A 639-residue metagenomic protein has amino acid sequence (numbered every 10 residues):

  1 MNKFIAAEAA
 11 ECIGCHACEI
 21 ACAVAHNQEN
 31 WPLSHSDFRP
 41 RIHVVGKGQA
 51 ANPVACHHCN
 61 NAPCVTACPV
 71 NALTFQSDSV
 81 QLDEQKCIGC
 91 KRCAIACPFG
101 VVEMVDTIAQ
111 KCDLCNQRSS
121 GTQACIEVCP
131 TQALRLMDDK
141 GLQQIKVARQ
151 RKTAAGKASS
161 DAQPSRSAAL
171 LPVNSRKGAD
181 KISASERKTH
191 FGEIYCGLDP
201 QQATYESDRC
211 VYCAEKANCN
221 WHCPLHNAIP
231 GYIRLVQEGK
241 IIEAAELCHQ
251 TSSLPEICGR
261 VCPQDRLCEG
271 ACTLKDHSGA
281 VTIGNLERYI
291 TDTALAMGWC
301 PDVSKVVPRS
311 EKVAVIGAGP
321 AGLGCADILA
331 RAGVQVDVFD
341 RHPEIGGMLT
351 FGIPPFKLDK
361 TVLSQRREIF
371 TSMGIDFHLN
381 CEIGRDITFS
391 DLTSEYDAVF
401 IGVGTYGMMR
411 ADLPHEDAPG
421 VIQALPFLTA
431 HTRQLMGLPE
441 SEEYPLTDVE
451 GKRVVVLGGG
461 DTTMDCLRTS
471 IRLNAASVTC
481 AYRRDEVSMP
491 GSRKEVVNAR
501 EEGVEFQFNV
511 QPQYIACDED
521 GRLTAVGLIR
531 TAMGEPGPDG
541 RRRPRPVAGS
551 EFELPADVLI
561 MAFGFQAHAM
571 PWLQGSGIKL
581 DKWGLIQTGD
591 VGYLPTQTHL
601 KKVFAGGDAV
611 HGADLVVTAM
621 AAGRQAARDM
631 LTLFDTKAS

Functional and structural regions predicted by a protein language model:
M1-N2, Q28-T66, E84-Y195, S278-K312 (+7 more regions): Flanking helices and flexible, charged tails adjoining ferredoxin-like Fe-S electron-transfer domains in multi-subunit
I5-A21, A25, G48-N71, Q81-G100 (+8 more regions): Cysteine-centered iron-sulfur cluster-binding motifs in ferredoxin-type domains/subunits of redox enzymes
R176-D180, A184-G192, C196, N227-E238 (+10 more regions): Beta1-alpha1 glycine-rich phosphate/pyrophosphate-binding loop at the start of Rossmann-like nucleotide-binding domains
Y212-K216, W221, L225-K305, T371 (+3 more regions): Glycine/serine-rich phosphate-binding loop and adjoining beta1-alpha1 elements at the start of nucleotide-handling
E243, V307-P308, K312-I316, S364-L413 (+5 more regions): Feature captures the FAD/FMN-dependent oxidoreductase FAD-binding
P308-A321, E450-L457: Beta1/beta-strand and adjacent pyrophosphate-binding region of the FAD-binding site in flavoprotein oxidoreductases
D417-G451, P536-A613: FAD-site-proximal beta/loop scaffold in flavoenzymes
C466, A609-T636: A conserved FAD-binding loop/helix module that cradles the flavin
